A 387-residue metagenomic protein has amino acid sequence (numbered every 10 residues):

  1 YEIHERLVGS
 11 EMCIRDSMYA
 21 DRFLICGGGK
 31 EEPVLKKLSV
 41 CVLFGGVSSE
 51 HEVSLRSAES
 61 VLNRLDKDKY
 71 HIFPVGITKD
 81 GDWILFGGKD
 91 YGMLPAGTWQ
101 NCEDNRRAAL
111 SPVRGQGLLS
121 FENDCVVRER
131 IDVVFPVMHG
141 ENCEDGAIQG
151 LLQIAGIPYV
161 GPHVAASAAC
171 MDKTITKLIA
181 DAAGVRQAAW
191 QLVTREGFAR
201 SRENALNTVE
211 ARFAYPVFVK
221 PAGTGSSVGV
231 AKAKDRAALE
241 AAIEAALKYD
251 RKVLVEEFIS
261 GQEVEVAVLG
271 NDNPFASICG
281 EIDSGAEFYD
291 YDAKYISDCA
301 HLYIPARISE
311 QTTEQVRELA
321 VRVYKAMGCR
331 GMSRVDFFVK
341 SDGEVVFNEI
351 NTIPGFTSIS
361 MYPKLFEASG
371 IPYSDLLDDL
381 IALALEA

Functional and structural regions predicted by a protein language model:
Y1-D16: Single conserved hydrophobic/aromatic residue that forms the stacking wall/gate of nucleotide- or nucleobase-binding
A20, L24-A165, A169-M171, I175 (+2 more regions): ATP-binding N-terminal substructure of ATP-dependent carboxylate-amine bond-forming enzymes
P33-F44, S48-S49, R56, D124 (+2 more regions): Active-site nucleotide/adenylate-binding loops and adjacent lid/helix of ATP-dependent enzymes
P33-L38, F44-V47, G184, S309-A387: ATP-dependent carboxylate activation and anion-phosphoryl transfer catalytic cores that bind Mg-ATP to form
I72, P158-Y159, Q187, V217 (+1 more regions): Hydrophobic beta-strand scaffold residues
G150-Y159, D235-E240, A368-I371: A glycine- and small-aliphatic-rich helix-loop capping segment at beta-alpha/alpha-beta transitions that lines
K234-E318, V339-V346: Phosphate-binding site of ATP-dependent enzymes
